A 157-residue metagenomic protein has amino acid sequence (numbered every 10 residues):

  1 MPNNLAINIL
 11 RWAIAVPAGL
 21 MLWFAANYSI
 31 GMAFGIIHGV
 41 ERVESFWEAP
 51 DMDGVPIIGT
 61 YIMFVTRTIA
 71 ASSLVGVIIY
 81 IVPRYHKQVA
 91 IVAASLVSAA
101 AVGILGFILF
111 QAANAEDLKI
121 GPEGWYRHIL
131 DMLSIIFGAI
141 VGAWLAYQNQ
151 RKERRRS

Functional and structural regions predicted by a protein language model:
M1-I30: Cytosolic juxtamembrane helix and N-cap/initiation of the first transmembrane helix
A15, L130-S157: Membrane-water interface at the C-terminal end of transmembrane alpha helices
L22-H38, S73-V82, G138-N149: Alpha-helical membrane-inserting segments
L22-Y61: Hydrophobic transmembrane helix segments
I30-R42, F46, I81-V89, Q111-E116 (+1 more regions): Membrane-interfacial segments
P56-V75: Generic alpha-helical transmembrane segments
A70-A99: Loop-to-transmembrane helix junctions at the membrane interface
V92-D131: Hydrophobic alpha-helical transmembrane segments of integral membrane proteins
